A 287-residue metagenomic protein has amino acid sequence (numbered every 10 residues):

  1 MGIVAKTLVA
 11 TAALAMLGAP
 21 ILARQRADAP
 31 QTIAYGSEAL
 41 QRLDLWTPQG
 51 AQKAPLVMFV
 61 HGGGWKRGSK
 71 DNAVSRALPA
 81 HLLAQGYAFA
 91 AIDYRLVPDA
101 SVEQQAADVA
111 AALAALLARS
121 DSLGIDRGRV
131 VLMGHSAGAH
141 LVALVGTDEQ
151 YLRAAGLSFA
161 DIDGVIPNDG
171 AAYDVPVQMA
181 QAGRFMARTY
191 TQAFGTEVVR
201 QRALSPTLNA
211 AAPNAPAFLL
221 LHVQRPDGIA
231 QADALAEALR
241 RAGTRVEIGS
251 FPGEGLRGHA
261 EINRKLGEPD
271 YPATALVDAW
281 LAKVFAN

Functional and structural regions predicted by a protein language model:
I21-A51: N-terminal cap/lid segment of alpha/beta-hydrolase-fold proteins
E38, V175-N209: Mobile cap/lid helix-loop segments that gate and shape the active-site cleft of serine hydrolases
D44, L221, D233-A236, R240-N287: C-terminal catalytic histidine-bearing segment of alpha/beta-hydrolase fold enzymes
K53-G63: Short beta-strand element of the alpha/beta-hydrolase
D71-A90: Short amphipathic alpha-helix adjacent to the substrate-entry channel of hydrolases
A100-D121: Alpha/beta-hydrolase active-site loop
A114-A180: Primarily recognizes the serine-hydrolase "nucleophile elbow" in alpha/beta-hydrolase and SGNH/GDSL folds
L219-P226: Conserved strand-to-loop "acid loop" that flanks and positions the catalytic carboxylate
